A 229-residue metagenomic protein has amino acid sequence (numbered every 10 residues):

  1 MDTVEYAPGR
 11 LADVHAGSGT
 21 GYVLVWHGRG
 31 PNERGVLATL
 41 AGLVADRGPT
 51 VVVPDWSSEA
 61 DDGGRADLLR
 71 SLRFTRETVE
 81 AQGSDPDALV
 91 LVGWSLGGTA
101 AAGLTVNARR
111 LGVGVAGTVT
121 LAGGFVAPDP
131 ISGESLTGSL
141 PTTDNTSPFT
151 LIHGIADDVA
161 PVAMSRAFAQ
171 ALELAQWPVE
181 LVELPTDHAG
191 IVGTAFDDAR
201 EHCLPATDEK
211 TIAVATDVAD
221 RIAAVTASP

Functional and structural regions predicted by a protein language model:
M1-S18: N-terminal cap/lid segment of alpha/beta-hydrolase-fold proteins
T20-R29: Short beta-strand element of the alpha/beta-hydrolase
G28-V36, V51, F74: Serine-hydrolase catalytic-loop signature spanning alpha/beta hydrolases and amidase-signature enzymes
G30-A41, W56, A163: The serine-hydrolase catalytic nucleophile loop
A45-D61: Conserved alpha/beta-hydrolase
R73-G138: Primarily recognizes the serine-hydrolase "nucleophile elbow" in alpha/beta-hydrolase and SGNH/GDSL folds
G117, A122-E180: The feature captures the conserved acid-bearing segment of alpha/beta-hydrolase catalytic domains
A175-P229: C-terminal catalytic histidine-bearing segment of alpha/beta-hydrolase fold enzymes
